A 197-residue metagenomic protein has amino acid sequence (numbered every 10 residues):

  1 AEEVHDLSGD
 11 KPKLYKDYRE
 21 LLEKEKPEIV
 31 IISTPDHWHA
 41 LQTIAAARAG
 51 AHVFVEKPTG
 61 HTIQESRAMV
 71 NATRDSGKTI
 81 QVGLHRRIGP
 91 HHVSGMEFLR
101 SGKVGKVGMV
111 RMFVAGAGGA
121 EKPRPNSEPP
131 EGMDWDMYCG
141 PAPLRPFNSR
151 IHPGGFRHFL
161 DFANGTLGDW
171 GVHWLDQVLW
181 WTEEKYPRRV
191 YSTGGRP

Functional and structural regions predicted by a protein language model:
A1-G9, R86-G89, L99, V178: N-terminal Rossmann-like dinucleotide-binding module
A1-V55, H61-T79: N-terminal glycine-/serine-/threonine-rich beta1-alpha1-beta2 phosphate-ribose binding loop of Rossmann-like
P27-V30, V104-V107, P187: Local beta-strand N-terminus motif with an aromatic residue
T34, R111-V114, A142, G194: Residues that line or immediately flank small-molecule/substrate-binding pockets and catalytic motifs
A40, I44, R67, G89-V93 (+1 more regions): A structural signal for well-ordered alpha-helical segments within the folded catalytic domains of diverse enzymes
H52-F54, T59-M137: A contiguous active-site-proximal alpha/beta segment in oxidoreductase catalytic domains
D136-P197: Rossmann-like dinucleotide-binding domain that binds NAD(P)(H)
